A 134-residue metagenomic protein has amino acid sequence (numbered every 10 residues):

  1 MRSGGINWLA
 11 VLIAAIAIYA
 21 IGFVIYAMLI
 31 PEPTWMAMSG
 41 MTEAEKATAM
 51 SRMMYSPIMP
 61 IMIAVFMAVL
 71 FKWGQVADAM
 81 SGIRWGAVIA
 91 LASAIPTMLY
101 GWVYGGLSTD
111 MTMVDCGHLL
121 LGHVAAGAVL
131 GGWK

Functional and structural regions predicted by a protein language model:
M1-K134: Juxtamembrane/disordered regions of integral membrane proteins
